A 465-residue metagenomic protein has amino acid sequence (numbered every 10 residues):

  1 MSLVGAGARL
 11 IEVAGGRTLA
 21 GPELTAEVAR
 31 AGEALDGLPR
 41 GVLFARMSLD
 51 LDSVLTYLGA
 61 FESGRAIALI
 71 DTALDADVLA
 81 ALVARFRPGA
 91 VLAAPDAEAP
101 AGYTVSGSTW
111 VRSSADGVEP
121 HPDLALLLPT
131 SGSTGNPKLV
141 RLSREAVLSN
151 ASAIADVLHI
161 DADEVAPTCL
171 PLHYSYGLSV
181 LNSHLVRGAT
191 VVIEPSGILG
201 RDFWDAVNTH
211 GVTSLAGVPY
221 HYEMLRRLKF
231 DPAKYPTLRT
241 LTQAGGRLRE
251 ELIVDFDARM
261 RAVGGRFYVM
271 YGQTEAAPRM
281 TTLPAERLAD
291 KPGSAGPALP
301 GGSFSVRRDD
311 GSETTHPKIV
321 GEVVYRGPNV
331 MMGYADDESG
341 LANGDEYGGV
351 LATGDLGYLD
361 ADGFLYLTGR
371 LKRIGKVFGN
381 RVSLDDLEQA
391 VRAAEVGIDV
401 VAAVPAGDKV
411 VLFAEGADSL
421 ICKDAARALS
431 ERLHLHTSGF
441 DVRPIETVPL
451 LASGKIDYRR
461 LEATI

Functional and structural regions predicted by a protein language model:
S2-A8, V111-P129, N136, V157-V165: Conserved pre-ATP/AMP-binding loop-to-beta segment of ANL
R17-P22, L124-S152: Conserved AMP-binding A3 loop
E33-L74, C169-L170, R381: Conserved AMP-binding/adenylate-forming
L148-V165, S175-S214, L299-G301: Conserved AMP-binding/adenylation subdomain of ANL enzymes
V212-G217, R226-D290, S303: Gly/Ser/Thr-rich phosphate-binding loop
P297-G301, S312-N343, N380-V382: Conserved ATP/PPi-binding loop(s) of AMP-dependent carboxylate-activating enzymes
G327, M332-G333, G349, G354-T437 (+1 more regions): AMP-binding/adenylate-forming catalytic core of the ANL superfamily
D408, H434-I456: AMP-binding/adenylate-forming catalytic domain of the ANL superfamily
